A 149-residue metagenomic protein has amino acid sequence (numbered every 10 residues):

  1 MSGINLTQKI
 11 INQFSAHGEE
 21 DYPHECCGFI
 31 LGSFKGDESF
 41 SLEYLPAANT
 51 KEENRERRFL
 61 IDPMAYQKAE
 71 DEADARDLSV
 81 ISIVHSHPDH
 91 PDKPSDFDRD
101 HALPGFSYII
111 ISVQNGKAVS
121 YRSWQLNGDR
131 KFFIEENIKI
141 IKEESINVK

Functional and structural regions predicted by a protein language model:
M1-V80, D89-K149: Conserved beta-strand-loop surface patch within small alpha/beta domains used for substrate/adaptor or ligand engagement
I83: Conserved, mostly hydrophobic/aromatic
S86: Residue-level "edge-of-site" marker
